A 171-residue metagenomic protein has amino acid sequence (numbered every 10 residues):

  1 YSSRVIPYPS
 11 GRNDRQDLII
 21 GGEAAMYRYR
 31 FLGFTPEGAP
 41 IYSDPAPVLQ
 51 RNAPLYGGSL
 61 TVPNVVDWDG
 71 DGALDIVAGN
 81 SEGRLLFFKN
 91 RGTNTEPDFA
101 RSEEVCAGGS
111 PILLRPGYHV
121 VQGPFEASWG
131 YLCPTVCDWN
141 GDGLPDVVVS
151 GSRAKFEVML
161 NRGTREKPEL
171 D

Functional and structural regions predicted by a protein language model:
Y1, L32-G58, R91-W129, R162-D171: Blade-edge motifs of beta-propeller repeat domains
S2, R15, L60, A73 (+4 more regions): Active-site lining segments that contact anionic ligands and/or coordinate catalytic metals
S2-G11, T61-W68, Q122, G130-W139: Beta-propeller blade termini
V5, L18-I20, M26, I76 (+5 more regions): Hydrophobic beta-strand residues in large extracellular and virion-surface proteins
R12-G21, G70-G79, G141-S150: Acidic/hydrophobic-patterned starts of short beta strands in beta-sheet-rich repeat architectures
A24-Y27, G83-R84, A154-K155: Loop/turn residues immediately N-terminal
R28-R30, F87-N90, V158-L160: Conserved blade-register residue in beta-propeller folds
